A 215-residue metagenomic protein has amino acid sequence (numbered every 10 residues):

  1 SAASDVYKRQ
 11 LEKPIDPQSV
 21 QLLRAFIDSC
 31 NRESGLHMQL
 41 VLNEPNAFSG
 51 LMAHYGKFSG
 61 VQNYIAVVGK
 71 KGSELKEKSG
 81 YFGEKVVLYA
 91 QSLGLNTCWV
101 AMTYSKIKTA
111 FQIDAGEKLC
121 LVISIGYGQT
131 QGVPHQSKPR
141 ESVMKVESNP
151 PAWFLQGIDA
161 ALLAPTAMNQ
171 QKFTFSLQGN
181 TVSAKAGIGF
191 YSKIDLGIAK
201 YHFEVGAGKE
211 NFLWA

Functional and structural regions predicted by a protein language model:
S1-A215: Acidic, surface-exposed loops and disordered segments
